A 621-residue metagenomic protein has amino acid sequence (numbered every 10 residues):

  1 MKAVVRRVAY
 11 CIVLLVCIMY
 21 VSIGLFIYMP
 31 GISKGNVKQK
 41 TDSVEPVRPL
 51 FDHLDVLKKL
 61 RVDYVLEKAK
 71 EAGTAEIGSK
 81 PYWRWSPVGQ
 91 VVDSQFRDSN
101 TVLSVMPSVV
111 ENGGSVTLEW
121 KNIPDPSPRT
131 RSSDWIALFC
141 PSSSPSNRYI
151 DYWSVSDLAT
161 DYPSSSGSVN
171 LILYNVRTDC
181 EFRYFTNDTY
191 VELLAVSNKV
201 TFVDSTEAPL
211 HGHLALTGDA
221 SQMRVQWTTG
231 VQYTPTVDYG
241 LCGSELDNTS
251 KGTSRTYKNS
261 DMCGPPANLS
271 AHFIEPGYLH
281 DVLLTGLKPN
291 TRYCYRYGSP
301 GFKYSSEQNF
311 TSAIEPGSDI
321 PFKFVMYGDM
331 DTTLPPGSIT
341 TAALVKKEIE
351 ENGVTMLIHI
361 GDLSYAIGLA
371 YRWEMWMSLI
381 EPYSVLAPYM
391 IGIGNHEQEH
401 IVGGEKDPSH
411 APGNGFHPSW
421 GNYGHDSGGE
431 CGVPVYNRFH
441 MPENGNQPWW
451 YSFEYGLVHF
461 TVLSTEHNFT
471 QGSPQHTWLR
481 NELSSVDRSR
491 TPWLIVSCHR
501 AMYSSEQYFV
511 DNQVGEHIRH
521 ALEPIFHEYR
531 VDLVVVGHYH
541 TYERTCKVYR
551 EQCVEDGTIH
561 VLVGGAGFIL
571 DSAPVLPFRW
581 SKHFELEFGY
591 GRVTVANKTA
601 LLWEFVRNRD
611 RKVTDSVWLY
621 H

Functional and structural regions predicted by a protein language model:
K2-P126, T130-G328, E350-E351, L586 (+1 more regions): Acidic, histidine-bearing metal-coordination/catalytic regions of metal-dependent phosphoesterases
F202, T206-P574, W580-E585, R592-H621: Metal-dependent phosphoester/phosphodiester hydrolase catalytic core
